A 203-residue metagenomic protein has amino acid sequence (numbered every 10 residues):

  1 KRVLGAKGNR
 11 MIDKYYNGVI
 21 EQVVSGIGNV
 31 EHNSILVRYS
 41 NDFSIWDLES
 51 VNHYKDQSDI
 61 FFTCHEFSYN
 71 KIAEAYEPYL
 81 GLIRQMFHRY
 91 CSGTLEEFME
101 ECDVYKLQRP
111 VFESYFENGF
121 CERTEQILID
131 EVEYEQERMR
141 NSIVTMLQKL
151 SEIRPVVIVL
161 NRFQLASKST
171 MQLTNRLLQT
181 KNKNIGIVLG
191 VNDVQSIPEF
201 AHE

Functional and structural regions predicted by a protein language model:
K1-S25, C121-I129: Conserved adenine-nucleotide phosphate-binding loops and their immediately adjacent elements
Q22-V24, E125, V132-V159, L173-N175 (+1 more regions): Conserved helicase/translocase P-loop NTPase motor core
I27-V30, Q57, Q148-I153, A166 (+1 more regions): Conserved catalytic network of the ASCE P-loop NTPase/AAA+ motor domain
N29-H53: Glycine-rich P-loop/Walker A and Walker A-like loops and their local beta1-loop-alpha1 context in P-loop NTPases
H32-L36, F62, P155-V157, G186: Residue-level preference for the first positions of well-ordered beta-strands
N41-S44, S68-A73, Q164-L165, N192-I197: Conserved nucleotide-binding/hydrolysis micro-motifs of P-loop NTPases
W46-D47, K55-K149: Conserved phosphate-binding/catalytic loops and adjacent sensor/switch elements of nucleotide-binding enzymes, spanning
V159-L160, L165-E203: Sensor-1/coupling segment of RecA-like P-loop NTPase cores
